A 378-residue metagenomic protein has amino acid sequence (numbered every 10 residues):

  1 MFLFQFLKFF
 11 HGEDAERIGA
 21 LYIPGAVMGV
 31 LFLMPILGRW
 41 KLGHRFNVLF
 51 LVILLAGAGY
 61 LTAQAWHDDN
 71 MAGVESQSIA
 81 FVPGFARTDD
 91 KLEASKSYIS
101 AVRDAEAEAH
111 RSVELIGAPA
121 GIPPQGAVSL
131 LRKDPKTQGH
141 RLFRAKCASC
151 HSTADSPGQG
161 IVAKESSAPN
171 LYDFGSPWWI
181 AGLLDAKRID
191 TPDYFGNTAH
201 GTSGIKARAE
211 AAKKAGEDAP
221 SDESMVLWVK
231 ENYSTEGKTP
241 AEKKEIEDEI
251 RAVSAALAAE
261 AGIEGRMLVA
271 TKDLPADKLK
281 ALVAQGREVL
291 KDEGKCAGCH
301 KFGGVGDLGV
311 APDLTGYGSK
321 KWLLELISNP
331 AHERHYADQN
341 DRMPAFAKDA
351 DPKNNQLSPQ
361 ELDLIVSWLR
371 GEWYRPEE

Functional and structural regions predicted by a protein language model:
F2-G12: Alpha-helical transmembrane segments and their membrane-interface junctions in multi-pass membrane proteins
F4, V27-R39, A58-A65: Alpha-helical transmembrane segments
R17-V27: Alpha-helical transmembrane segments of polytopic membrane proteins
L31, S221-E223, K230-D277, A347-E378: C-terminal capping alpha-helices of c-type cytochrome domains
L42-N70: Internal/C-terminal transmembrane anchor helices
D68-E106: Alpha-helical transmembrane signal-anchor/signal-peptide segments
A105-F143, G158, I246, S254 (+2 more regions): Electrostatic cytochrome c docking/interface patches
H140-S167, A186-A219, I263-G265, E288-A311 (+2 more regions): Periplasmic/extracellular electron-transfer cofactor-ligation site, primarily the c-type cytochrome heme-c attachment
